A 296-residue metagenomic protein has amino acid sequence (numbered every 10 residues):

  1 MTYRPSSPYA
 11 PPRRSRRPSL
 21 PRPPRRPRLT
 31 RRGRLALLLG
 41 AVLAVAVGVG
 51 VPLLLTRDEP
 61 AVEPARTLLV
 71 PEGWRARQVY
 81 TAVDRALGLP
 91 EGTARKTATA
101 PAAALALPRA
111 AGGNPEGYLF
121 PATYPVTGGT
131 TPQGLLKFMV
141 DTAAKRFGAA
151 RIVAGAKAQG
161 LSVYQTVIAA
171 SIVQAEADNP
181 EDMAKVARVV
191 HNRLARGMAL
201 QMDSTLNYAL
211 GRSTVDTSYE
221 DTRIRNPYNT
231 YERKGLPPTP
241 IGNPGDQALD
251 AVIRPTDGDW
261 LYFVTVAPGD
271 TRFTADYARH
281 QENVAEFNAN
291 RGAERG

Functional and structural regions predicted by a protein language model:
M1-G33: Terminal targeting segments of Actinobacterial cell-envelope proteins
T2, A65, A82-R85, G258 (+1 more regions): Core subunits and conserved enzymes of cellular information-processing and envelope-translocation systems across
P27-R28, L68, Q159: Helix-turn-helix-type domain boundary/helix-start signal
R32-L37, A46, P52-R151: Signal peptide-directed extracytoplasmic domains
A106-G296: Bacterial extracytoplasmic/cell-wall-associated proteins, especially those involved in peptidoglycan
